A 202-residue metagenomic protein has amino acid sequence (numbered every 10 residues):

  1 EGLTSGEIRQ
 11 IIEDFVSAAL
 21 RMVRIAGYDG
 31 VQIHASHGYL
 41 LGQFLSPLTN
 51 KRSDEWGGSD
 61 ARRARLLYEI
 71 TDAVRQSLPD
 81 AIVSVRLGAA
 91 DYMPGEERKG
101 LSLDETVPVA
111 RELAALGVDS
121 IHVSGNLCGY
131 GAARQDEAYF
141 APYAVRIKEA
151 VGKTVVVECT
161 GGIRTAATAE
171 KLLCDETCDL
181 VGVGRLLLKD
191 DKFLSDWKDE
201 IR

Functional and structural regions predicted by a protein language model:
E1-R202: Flavin-dependent oxidoreductase catalytic cores
